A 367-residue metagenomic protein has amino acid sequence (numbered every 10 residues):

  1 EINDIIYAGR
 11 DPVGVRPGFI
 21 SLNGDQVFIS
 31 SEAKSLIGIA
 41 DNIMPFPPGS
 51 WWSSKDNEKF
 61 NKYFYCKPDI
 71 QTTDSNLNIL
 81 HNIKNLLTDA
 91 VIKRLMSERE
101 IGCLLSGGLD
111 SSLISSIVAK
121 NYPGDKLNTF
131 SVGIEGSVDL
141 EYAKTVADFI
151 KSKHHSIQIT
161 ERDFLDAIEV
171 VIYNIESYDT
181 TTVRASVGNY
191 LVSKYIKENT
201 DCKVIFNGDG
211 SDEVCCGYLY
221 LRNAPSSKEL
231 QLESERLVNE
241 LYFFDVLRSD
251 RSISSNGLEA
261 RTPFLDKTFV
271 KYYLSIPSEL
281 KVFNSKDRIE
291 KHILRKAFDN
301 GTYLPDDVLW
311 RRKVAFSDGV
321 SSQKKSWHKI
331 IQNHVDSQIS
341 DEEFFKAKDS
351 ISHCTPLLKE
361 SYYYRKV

Functional and structural regions predicted by a protein language model:
E1-L77: N-terminal segments that mediate ammonia production and transfer in glutamine-dependent amidotransferase systems
N3-Y7, V15-G18, D69-T302, S317-I330 (+4 more regions): ATP-dependent adenylate-handling active sites, centered on carboxylate activation for C-N bond formation
A33, I43-G49, E342, K348-P356: A recognition module on extended beta-rich or small alphabeta surfaces enriched in W/G with H and D/E
P45, L304-R312: A short alpha-helix-loop-beta-strand transition element characteristic of N-terminal alpha/beta dinucleotide-binding
W51-W52, W310, W327, F344: A residue-identity detector for tryptophan
S54-K55, K313, I330: Enriched - but not universal
Y173, V335-F344: Surface/interface-facing alpha-helical segments and adjacent flexible terminal/loop regions used for partner/assembly
F345, K366-V367: Pan-eukaryotic secretory-pathway lumenal catalytic ectodomains of glycan-active enzymes
